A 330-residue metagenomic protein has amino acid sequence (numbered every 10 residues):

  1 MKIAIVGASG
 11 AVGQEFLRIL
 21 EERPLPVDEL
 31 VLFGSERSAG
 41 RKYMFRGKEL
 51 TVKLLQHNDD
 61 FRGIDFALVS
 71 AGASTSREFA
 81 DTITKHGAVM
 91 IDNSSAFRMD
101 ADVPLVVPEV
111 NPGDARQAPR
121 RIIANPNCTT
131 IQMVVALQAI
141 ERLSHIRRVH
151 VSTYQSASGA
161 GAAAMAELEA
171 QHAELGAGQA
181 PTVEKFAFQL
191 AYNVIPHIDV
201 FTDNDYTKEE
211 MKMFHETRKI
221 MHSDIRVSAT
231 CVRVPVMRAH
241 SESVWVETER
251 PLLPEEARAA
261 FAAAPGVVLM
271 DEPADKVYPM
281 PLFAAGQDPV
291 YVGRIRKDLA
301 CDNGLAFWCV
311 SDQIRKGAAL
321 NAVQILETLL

Functional and structural regions predicted by a protein language model:
M1-L190, R226, V290-Y291, I295-C301 (+3 more regions): N-terminal Rossmann-like NAD(P) cofactor-binding subdomain of oxidoreductases, focused on the glycine-rich
A67, A157-L330: Charged docking surfaces used in two-component/phosphorelay signaling
